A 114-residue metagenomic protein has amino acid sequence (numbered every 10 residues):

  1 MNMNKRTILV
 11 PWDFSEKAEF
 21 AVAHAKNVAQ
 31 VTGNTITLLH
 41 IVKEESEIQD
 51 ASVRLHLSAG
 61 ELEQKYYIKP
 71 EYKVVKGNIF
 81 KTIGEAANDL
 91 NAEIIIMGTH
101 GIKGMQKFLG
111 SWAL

Functional and structural regions predicted by a protein language model:
M1-A51, E63-Y66: Small/aliphatic-rich secondary-structure junction motif
W12, V42, V74, I96-T99: Conserved residues at beta->alpha junctions
F20, T82, G104: Phosphate- and divalent-cation-binding pockets in alpha/beta enzyme and binding domains that engage nucleotide-derived
H56-E63: Short-chain dehydrogenase/reductase
K69-Y72: Rossmann-fold cofactor-recognition segment
V74-T82: Charged docking surfaces used in two-component/phosphorelay signaling
A86-L114: Gly/Ser-rich helix-loop-strand patches that form or flank binding pockets for ribonucleotide-derived cofactors
